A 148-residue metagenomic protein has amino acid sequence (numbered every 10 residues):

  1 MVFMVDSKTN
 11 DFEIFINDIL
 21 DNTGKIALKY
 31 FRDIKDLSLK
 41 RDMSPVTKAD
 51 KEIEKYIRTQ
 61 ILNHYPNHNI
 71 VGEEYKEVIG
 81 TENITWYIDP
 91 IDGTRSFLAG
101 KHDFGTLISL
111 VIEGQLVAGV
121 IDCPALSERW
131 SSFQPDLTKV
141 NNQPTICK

Functional and structural regions predicted by a protein language model:
V2-I91: N-terminal subdomain of lithium-sensitive/metallo-dependent phosphomonoesterases centered on the IMPase/IPPase/PAP
K8, L98, G119-D122: Short, solvent-exposed secondary-structure boundary motifs
T85-Y87, L107, G119: Short glycine-aspartate micro-motif
F97, I108: Glycine/small-residue-rich loop that forms an oxyanion/phosphate-binding "nest" at active or ligand-binding sites
G100-F104: Catalytic core of PPM/PP2C metal-dependent serine/threonine phosphatase domains
S109-K148: Acidic beta-strand-loop-alpha-helix segment within the catalytic core of divalent metal-dependent phosphate-processing
